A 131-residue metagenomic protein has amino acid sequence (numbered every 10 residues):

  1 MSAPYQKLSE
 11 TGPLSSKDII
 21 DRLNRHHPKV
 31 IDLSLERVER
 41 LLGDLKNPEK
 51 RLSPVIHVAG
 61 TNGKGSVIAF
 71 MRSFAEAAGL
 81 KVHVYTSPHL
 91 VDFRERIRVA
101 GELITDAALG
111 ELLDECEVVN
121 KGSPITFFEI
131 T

Functional and structural regions predicted by a protein language model:
M1-I31: Charged, amphipathic alpha-helical linker segments immediately N-terminal to NTP-binding catalytic cores
S9, G60-T61: A generic secondary-structure micro-motif detector that highlights 1-2 residue hydrophobic/ambivalent hotspots embedded
T11-P13, K29-I31, L35, E39-D44 (+2 more regions): ATP-dependent carboxylate-amine ligase catalytic core
I19, S34-V38, P54, V67: Short N-terminal amphipathic alpha-helix/helix-capping patch enriched in small hydrophobics with frequent Ser/Thr
R25, V58-G60: Short glycine-centered, acidic/aromatic-flanked micro-motifs in structured strand/loop junctions that mark active-site
P54-V58, G65-H83: A conserved segment at the C-terminal end of the G1
N62-K64, L90: Short active-site-proximal "capping" loops at secondary-structure junctions
